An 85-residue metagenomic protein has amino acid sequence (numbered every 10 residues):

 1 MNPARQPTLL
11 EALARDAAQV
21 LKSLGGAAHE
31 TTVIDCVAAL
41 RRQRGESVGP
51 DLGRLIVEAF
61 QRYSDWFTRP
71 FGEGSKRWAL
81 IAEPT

Functional and structural regions predicted by a protein language model:
N2-L13, A39-T85: Charged low-complexity interaction tracts in eukaryotic proteins
T8-L10, L21-T31, R42: Short capping segments at the starts of secondary-structure elements
T32-V37: A short acidic, leucine-rich amphipathic alpha-helix
